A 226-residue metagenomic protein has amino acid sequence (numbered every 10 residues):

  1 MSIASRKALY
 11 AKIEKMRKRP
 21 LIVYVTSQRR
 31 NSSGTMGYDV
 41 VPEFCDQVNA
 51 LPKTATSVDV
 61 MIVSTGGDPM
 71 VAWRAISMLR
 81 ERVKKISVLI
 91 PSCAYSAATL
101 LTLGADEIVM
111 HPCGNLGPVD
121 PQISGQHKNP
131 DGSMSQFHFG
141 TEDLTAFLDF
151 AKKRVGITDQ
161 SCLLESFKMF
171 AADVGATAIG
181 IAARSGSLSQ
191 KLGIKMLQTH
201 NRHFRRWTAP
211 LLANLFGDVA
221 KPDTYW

Functional and structural regions predicted by a protein language model:
M1-W226: Terminal-region recognition feature
